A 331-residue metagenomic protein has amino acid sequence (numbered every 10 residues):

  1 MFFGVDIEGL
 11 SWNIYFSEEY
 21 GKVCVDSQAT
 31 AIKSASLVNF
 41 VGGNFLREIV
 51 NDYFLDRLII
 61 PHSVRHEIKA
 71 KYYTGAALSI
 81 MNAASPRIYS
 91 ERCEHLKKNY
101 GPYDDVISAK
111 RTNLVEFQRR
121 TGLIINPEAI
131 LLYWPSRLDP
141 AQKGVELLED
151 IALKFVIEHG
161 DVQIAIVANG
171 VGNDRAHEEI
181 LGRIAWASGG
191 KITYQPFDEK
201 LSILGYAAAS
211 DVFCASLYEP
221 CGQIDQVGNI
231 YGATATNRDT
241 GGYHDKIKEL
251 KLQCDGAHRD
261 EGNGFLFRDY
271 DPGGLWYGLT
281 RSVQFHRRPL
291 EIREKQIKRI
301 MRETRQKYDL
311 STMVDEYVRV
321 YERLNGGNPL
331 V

Functional and structural regions predicted by a protein language model:
M1-V331: Catalytic cores of nucleotide-sugar-dependent glycosyltransferases that transfer UDP/GDP/TDP-activated
